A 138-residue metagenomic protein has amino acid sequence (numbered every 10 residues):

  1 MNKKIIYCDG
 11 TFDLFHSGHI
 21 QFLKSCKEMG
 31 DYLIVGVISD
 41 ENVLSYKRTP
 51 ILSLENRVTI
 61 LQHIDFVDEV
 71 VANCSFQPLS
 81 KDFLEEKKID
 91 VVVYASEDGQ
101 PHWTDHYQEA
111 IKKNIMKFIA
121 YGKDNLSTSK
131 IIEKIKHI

Functional and structural regions predicted by a protein language model:
M1-I138: Nucleotidyltransferase catalytic core that binds NTPs
